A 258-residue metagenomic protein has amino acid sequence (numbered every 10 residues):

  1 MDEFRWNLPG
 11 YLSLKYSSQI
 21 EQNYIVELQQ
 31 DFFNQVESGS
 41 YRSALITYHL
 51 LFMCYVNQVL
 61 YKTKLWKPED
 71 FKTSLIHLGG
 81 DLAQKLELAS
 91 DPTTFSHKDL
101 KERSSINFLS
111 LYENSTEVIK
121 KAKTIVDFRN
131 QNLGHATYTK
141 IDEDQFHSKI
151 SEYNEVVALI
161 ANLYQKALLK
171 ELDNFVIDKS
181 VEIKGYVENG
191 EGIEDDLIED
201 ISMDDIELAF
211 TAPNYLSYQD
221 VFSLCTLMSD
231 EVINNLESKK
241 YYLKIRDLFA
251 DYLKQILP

Functional and structural regions predicted by a protein language model:
D2-S105, E117, N162-E188, K239-P258: Amphipathic alpha-helical interface elements
Q29, N130, N154, S202-M203: Hydrophobic core segments within long, regular secondary-structure runs in both alpha- and beta-rich folds
F95-F108, F210-F222: A mid-sequence interfacial segment
N107-N174: Charge-enriched, short contiguous segments at helix-coil
S180-P258: Extended amphipathic alpha-helical scaffold segments
